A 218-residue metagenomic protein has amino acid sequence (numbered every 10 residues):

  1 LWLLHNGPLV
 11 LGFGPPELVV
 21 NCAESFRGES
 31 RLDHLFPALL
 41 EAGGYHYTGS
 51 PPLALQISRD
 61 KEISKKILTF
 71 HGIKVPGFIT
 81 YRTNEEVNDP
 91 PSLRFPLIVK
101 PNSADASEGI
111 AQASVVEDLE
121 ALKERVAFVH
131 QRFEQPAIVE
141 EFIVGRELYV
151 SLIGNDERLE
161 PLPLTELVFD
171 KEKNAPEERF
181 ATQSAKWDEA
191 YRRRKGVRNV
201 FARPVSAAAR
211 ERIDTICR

Functional and structural regions predicted by a protein language model:
W2-G77: Conserved N-proximal alpha/beta basic substrate-recognition cap immediately N-terminal to, or forming the N-lobe
H5, L11-F13, L55-Y149, D156-E157: Active-site nucleotide/adenylate-binding loops and adjacent lid/helix of ATP-dependent enzymes
V19, Y47, F78, V99 (+2 more regions): Generic preference for hydrophobic
Y45, N102-A104, D188: Short connector loops/turns at beta-strand edges and beta->alpha or beta->beta junctions
T48-S50, A106-G109, K195: Short small-residue beta-strand/loop micro-motif enriched in glycine and branched aliphatics
L119-R212: Phosphate-binding site of ATP-dependent enzymes
T215-R218: Short, basic/aromatic recognition patches
